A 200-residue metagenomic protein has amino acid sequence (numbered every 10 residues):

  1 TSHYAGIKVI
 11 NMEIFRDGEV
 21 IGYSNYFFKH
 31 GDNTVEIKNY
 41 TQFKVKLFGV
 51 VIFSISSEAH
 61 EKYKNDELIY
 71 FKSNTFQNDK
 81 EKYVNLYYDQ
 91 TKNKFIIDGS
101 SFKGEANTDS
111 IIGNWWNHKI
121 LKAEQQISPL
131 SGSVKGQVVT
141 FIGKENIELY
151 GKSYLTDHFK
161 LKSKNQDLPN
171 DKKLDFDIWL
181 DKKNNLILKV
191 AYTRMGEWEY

Functional and structural regions predicted by a protein language model:
S2-D89, K119-Y200: Acidic, serine/threonine-rich low-complexity disordered tracts
F71-G113: Hydrophobic, well-structured mid-protein blocks that either form specific transmembrane helices
